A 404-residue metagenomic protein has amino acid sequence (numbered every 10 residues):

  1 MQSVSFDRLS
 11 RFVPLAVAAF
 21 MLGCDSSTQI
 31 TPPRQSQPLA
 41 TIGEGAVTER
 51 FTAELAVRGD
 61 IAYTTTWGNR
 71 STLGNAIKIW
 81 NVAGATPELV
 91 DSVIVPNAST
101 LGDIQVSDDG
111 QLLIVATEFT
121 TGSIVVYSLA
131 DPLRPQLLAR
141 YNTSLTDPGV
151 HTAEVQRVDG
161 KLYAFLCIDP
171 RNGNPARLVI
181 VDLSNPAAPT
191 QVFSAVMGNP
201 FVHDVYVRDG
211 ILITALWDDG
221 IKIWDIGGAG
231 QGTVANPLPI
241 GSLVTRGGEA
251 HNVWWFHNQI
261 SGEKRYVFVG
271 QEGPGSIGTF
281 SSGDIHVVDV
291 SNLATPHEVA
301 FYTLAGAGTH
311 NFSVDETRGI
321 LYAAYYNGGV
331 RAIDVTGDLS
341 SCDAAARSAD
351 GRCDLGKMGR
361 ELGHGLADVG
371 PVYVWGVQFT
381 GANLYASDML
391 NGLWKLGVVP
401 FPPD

Functional and structural regions predicted by a protein language model:
Q2-V13: Bacterial N-terminal signal peptides that target proteins for export
V13-A16, G59: Short, intrinsically disordered, low-complexity terminal segments
M21-G23: C-terminal motif of bacterial Sec signal peptides marking the signal peptidase cleavage site
D25-D404: Feature marking well-ordered beta-strand scaffolds used for ligand recognition
